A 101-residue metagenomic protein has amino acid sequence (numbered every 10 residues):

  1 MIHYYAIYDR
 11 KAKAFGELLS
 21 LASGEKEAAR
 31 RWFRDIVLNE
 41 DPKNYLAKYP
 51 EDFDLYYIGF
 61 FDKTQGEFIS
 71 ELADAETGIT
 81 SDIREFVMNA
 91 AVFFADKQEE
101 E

Functional and structural regions predicted by a protein language model:
M1-F15: Short aromatic-glycine-(Arg/Gly/Cys) micro-motifs in beta-strand/loop hairpins
Y8-D9, A22-K26: Internal, well-ordered interaction modules that form the hydrophobic cores of assembly/scaffold domains in eukaryotic
R10-K11, R30-R34, R84: Arginine residue identity/basic-tract feature
A14-G24: A short, exposed loop/beta-hairpin motif centered on an aromatic-Gly-Thr core
S20-A22, W32-I36, F68-S70: Surface-exposed beta-strand edges and their flanking turn/coil or helix-capping segments
E25-Y45: A short, charged, amphipathic alpha-helix used as a generic interaction element across diverse proteins
L38-E101: Short, mixed-charge low-complexity intrinsically disordered segments
